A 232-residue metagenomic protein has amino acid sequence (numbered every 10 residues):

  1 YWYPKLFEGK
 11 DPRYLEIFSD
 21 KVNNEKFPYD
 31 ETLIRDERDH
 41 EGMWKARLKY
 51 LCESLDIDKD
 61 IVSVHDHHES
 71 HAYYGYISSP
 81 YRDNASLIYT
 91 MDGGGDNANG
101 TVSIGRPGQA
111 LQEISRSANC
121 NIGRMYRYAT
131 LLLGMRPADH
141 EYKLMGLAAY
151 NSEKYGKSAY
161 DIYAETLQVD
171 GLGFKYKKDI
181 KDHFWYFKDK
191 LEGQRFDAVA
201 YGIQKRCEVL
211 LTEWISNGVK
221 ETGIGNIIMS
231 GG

Functional and structural regions predicted by a protein language model:
Y1-G231: Short acidic/glycine-rich loops and adjacent helix/strand connectors that line catalytic pockets where negatively
